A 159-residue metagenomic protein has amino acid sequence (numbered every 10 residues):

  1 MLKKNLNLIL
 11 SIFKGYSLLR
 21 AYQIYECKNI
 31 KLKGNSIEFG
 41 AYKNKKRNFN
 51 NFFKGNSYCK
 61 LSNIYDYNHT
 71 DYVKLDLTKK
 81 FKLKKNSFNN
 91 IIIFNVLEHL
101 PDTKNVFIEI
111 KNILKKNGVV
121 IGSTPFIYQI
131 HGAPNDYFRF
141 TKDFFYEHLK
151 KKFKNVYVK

Functional and structural regions predicted by a protein language model:
M1-I30: Class I SAM-dependent methyltransferase Rossmann-like catalytic core, especially the SAM/SAH-binding loop
L8, Y67-H69, V156: Short linear motifs in intrinsically disordered/low-complexity regions
L18-A21, K84, A133-D136: A general marker of short, structured functional hotspots
I30-H131, K142-Y146: Conserved SAM-binding loop
A133, F140-T141, K159: Catalytic cores of eukaryotic secretory-pathway lumenal/extracellular enzymes that build and remodel glycoconjugates
Y137-F153: Short alpha-helix
F153-K159: Conserved S-adenosyl-L-methionine
